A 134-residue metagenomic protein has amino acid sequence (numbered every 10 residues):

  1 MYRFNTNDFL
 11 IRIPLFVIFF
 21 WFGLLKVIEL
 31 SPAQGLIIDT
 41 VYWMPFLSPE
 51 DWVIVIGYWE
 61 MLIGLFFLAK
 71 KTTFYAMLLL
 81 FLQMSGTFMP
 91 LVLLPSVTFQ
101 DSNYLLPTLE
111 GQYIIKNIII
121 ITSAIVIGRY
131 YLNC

Functional and structural regions predicted by a protein language model:
M1-C134: Membrane-interface extramembranous regions
